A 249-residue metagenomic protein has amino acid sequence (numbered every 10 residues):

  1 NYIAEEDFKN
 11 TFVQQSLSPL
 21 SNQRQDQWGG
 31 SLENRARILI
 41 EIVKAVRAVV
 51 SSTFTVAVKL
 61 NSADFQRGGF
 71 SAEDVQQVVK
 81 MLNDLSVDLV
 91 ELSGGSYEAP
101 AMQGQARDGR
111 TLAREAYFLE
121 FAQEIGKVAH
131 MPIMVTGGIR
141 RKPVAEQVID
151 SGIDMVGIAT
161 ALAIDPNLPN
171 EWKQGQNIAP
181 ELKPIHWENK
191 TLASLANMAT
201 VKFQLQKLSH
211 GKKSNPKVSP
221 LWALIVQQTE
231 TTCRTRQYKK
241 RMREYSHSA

Functional and structural regions predicted by a protein language model:
N1-A249: Flavin-dependent oxidoreductase catalytic cores
